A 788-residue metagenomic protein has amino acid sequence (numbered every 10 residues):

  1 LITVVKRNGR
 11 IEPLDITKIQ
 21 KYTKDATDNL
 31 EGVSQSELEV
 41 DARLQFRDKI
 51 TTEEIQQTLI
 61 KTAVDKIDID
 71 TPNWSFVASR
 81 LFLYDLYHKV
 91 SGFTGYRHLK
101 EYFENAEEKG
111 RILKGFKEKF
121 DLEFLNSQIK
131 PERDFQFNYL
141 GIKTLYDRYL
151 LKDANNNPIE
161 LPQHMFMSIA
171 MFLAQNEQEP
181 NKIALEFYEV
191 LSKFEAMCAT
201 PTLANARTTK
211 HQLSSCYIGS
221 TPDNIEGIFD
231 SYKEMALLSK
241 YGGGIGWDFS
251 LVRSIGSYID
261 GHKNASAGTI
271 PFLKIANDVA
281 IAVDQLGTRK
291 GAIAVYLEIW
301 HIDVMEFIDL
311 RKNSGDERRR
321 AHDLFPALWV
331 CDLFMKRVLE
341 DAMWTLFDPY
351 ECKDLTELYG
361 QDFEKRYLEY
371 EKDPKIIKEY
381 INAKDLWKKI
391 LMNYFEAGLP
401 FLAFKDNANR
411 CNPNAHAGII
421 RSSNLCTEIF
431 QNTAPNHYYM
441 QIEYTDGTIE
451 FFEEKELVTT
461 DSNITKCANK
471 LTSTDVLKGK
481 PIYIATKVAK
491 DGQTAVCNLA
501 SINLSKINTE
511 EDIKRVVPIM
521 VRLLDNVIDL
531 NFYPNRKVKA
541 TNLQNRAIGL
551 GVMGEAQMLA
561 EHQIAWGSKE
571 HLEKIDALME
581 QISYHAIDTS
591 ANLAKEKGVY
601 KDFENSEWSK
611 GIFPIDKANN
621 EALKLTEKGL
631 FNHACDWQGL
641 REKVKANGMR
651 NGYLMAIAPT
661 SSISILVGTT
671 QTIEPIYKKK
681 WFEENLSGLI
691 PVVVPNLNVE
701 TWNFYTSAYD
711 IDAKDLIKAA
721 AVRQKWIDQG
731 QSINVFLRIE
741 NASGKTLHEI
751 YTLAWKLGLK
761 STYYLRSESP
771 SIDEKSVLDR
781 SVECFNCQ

Functional and structural regions predicted by a protein language model:
R10, V33-M167, K182-Y188: Core nucleic-acid recognition elements
S36-D48, T52, S254-I293, T486 (+6 more regions): A structural-propensity feature for long, helix-poor, extended segments
I50, D65, F137-K152, L191-N205 (+3 more regions): Core structural elements
D85-E132, S214-D491, A495-S501, N508-T509 (+4 more regions): Active-site cavity-forming subdomains of large catalytic enzyme subunits
E118-F124, K130-T144, F430-Q431, L524 (+5 more regions): Catalytic alpha/beta core of large soluble enzyme barrels
Q128-T144, R148, N176-K210, A236 (+1 more regions): Conserved oxyanion/phosphate-binding beta-strand-loop segments in alpha/beta enzyme cores
N157-E226, K365-N393, A397-L402, L578-E642: Gly/Pro-rich turn-and-neighbor structural signature
V517-K539, I564-T660, Q731-S732, I750: Internal maturation/activation junctions in enzymes
